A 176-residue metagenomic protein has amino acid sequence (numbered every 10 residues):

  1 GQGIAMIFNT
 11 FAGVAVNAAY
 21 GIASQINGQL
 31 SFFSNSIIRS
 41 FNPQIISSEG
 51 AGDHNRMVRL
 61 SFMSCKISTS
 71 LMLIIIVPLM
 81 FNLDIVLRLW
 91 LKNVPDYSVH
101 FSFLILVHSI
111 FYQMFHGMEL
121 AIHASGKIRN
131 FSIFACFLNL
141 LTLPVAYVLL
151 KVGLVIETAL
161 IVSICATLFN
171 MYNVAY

Functional and structural regions predicted by a protein language model:
G3-F8, A12, F41-N42, N82-L87: Hydrophobic/aromatic end-of-helix segments at the C-terminal termini of transmembrane alpha-helices
A5, N9, F32, L79 (+3 more regions): Structural signal for membrane-spanning alpha-helices in multi-pass inner-membrane proteins, emphasizing helix cores
I7-G28, R56, D96-H100: Interfacial/gating helices of multi-pass transporter permease domains
N9, Y20-R39, P43, L71-I75 (+4 more regions): Transmembrane helix-bundle signature of multi-pass secondary active exporters and lipid flippases
A15, R129, C136-M171, A175: Membrane-interface helix-loop junctions in multi-pass transport and translocation proteins
A23, N27-C65, E119-A124: Helix-loop junctions and terminal segments of transmembrane helices in multi-pass membrane transport/translocation
V58-Q113, L140-V152: Alpha-helical transmembrane segments of multi-pass membrane transport and lipid-handling proteins
V107-F137, V148, Y176: Membrane-interface junctions at transmembrane-helix termini in multi-pass inner-membrane proteins
